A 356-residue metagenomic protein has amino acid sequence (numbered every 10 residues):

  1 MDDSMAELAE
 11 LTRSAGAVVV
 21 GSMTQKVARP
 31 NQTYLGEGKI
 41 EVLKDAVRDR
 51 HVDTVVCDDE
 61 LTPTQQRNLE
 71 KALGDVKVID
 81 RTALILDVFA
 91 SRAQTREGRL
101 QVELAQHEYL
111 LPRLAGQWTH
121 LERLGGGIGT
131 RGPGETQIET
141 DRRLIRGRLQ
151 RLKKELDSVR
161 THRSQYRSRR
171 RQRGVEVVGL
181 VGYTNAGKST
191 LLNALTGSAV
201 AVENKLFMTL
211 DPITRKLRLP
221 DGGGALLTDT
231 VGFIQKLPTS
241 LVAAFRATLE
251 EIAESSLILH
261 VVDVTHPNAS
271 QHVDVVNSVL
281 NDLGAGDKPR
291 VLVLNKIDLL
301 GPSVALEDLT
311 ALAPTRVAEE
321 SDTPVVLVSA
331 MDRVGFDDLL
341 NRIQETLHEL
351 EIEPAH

Functional and structural regions predicted by a protein language model:
M1-I85: N-terminal accessory targeting/assembly segments
D2-A6, A28-D45, D211-P212, V231-E254 (+1 more regions): Switch II of P-loop NTPase G domains
A9, E108, P112-A186, L192-N193 (+4 more regions): C-terminal-of-GTPase-core extension/linker across diverse P-loop GTPases
T24-Q25, D59-L61, R81-L84, T119 (+5 more regions): Short, ordered loop/turn segments at secondary-structure junctions
K26-Y34, V56-P63, Q235, A253-D274 (+2 more regions): Conserved Switch II/interswitch segment of TRAFAC-class P-loop GTPases
A46-D49, Q172, T209, L217-D221 (+5 more regions): Conserved catalytic network of the ASCE P-loop NTPase/AAA+ motor domain
A83-L104: Short alpha-helix plus adjacent loop in nuclease-associated cores
R163, R170-E176, A194-L226, L237-A247 (+2 more regions): Switch I (effector-binding) loop of TRAFAC-class P-loop GTPase G-domains
